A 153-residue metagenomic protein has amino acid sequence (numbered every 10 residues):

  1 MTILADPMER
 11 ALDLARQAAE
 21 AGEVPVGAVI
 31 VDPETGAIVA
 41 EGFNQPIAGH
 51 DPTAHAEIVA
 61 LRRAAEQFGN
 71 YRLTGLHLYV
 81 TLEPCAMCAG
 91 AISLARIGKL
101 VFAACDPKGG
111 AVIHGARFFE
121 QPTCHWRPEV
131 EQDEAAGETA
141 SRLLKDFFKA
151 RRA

Functional and structural regions predicted by a protein language model:
M1-A21, G90-A153: Zinc-dependent deaminase
G22-V26, T74: Short, basic and Ser/Thr-rich N-terminal targeting/leader segments
V26-V31, G36: Short beta-strand scaffold segments in enzyme catalytic cores
V39-A40: A structural microfeature
A48-V59: A short, polar/charged loop-to-alpha-helix boundary motif
N70-L82: Immediate flanking context of iron-sulfur cluster ligation sites
C85: Conformationally flexible catalytic loops at phosphate/diphosphate-handling active centers
